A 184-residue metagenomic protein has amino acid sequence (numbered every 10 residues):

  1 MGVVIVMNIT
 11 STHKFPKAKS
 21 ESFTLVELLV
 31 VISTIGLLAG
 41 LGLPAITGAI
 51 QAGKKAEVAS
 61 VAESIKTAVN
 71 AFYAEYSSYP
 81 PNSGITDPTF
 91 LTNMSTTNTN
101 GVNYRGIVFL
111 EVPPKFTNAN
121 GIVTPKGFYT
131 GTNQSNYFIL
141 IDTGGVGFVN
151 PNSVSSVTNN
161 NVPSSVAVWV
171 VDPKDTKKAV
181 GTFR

Functional and structural regions predicted by a protein language model:
M1-F23: N-terminal leader/signal peptides at the extreme start of proteins
V4-M7, V31, G181: N-terminal non-cleavable signal-anchor helices
P16, E27-T34, A71, N100 (+1 more regions): N-terminal hydrophobic or amphipathic segments with adjacent small-residue motifs that include Sec signal peptides
A18-I50, K54, V58: N-terminal single-pass transmembrane signal-anchor helix
K55-R184: N-terminal pilin/flagellin-like segments and related low-complexity appendage regions
